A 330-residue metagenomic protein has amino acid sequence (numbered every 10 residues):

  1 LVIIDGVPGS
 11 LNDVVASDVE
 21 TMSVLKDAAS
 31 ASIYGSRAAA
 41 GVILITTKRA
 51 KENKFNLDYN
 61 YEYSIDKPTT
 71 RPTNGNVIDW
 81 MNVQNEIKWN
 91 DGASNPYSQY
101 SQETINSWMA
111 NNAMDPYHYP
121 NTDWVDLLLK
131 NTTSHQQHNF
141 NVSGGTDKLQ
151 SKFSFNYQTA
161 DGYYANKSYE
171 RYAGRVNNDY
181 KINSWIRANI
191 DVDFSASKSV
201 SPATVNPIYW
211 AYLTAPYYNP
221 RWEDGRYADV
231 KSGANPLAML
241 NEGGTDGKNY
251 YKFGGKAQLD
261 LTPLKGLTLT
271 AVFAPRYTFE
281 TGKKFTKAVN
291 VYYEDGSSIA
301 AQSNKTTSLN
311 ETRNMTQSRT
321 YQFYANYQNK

Functional and structural regions predicted by a protein language model:
D5, A38-Y61, F140: N-terminal periplasmic accessory domains that precede and gate Gram-negative outer-membrane beta-barrel machines
D5-S32: Short acidic/polar hinge/loop motifs at secondary-structure boundaries that mediate gating or recognition
V14-S17, Y34-A39, K167-E170, T204-N206: Short, glycine-/polar-rich solvent-exposed loops and beta-turns at beta-strand/coil boundaries
S17-V19, A28, A38-V42, K54-N56 (+1 more regions): Extracytoplasmic
L44, D58, N139-S143, S154 (+4 more regions): Outer-membrane beta-barrel architecture
E52-N121, T132, K148, G162-Y169 (+3 more regions): Surface-exposed loop/interface segments of Gram-negative outer-membrane beta-barrel transport/assembly proteins
L128-T132, V142-T146: Outer-membrane beta-barrel initiation region
F155-D161: Transmembrane beta-strand segments that form the barrel wall of outer-membrane beta-barrel proteins
